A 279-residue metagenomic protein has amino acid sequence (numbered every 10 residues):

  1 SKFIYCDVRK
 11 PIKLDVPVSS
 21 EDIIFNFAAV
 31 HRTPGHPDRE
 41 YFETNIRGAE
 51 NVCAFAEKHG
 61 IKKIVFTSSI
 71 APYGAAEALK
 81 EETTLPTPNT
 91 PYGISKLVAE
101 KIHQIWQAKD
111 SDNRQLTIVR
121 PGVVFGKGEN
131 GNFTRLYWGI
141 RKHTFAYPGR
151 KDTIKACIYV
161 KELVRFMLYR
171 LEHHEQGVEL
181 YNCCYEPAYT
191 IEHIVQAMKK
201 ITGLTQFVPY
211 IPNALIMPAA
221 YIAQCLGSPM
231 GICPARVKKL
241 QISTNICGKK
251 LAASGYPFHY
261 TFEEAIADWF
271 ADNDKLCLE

Functional and structural regions predicted by a protein language model:
V8-R47, N51, F55-K58, Y73: NAD(P)H-binding glycine-rich loop region in Rossmannoid oxidoreductase-like domains and their noncatalytic homologs
I24, L163, M167, C183 (+3 more regions): Non-catalytic, hydrophobic alpha-helical segments
E43, R47, E77-F125, E129 (+1 more regions): Catalytic helix-loop patch of NAD(P)-dependent Rossmann-fold dehydrogenases
T44-A49, V65-S68, S95-K96, A156: Short alpha-helix in the Rossmann-fold core of NAD(P)-dependent oxidoreductases
N51-P91: Conserved Rossmann-fold NAD(P)-dependent oxidoreductase catalytic core, especially the SDR/UDP-sugar
E129-R135, G149-L171, V178-N182: Substrate-positioning beta->alpha
Y169-I232, A267-E279: Mid/C-terminal beta-alpha module of Rossmann-like enzyme folds, strongest in SDR-family dehydrogenases/epimerases
F207, G231-E279: C-terminal amphipathic/interface module of NAD(P)-dependent oxidoreductases and related NAD-binding regulators
